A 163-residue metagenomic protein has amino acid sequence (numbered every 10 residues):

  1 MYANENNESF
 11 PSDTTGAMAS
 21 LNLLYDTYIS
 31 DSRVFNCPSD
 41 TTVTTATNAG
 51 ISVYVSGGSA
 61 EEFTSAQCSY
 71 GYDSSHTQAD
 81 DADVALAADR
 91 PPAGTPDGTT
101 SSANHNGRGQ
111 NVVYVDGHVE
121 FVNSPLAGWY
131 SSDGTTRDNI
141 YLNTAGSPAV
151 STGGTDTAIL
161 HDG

Functional and structural regions predicted by a protein language model:
M1-A19, D31: Conserved hydrophobic/amphipathic alpha-helical signal-anchor segments
P11-D13, R33-S39, A87, V113 (+1 more regions): A structural signal for short, well-ordered beta-strand segments and their strand-loop junctions that often border
S12, D31, Y72-S74, L142-T144 (+1 more regions): Generic structural "secondary-structure junction" signal
D13, A17, T77-Q78, S102-N106 (+1 more regions): Aromatic-acidic/polar surface patches that form glycan- and anion
M18-L21, S32-V34, A82, G107-Q110 (+1 more regions): Extracellular structured ligand-interaction cores
Y28, S32-T95: Acidic, glycine-rich loop-and-strand cores that form catalytic or ligand-binding grooves in diverse globular domains
A93-G163: C-terminal accessory segments of extracellular proteins
